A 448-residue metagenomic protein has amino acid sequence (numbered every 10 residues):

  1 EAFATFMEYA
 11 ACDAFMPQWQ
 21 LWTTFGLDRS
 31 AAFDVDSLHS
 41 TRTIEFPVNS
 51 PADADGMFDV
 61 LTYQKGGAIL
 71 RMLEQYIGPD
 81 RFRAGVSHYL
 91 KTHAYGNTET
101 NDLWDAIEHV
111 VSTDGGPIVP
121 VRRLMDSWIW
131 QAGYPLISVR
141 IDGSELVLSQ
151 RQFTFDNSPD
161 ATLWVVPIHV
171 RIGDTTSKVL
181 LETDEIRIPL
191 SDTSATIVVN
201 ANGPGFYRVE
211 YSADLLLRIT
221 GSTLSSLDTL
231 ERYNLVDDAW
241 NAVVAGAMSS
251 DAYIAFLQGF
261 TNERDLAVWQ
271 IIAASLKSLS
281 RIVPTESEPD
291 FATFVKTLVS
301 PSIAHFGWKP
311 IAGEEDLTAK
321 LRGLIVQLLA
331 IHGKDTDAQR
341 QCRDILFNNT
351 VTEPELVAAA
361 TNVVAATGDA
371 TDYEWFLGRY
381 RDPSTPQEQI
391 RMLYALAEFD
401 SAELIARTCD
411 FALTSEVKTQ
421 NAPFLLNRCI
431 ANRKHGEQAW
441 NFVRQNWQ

Functional and structural regions predicted by a protein language model:
E1-R151, F155-N157, S278, T285-H305 (+3 more regions): Hydrophobic alpha-helical and helix-loop surface patches within well-folded domains that function as non-catalytic
C12, D28-A31, S37, G66 (+4 more regions): Long, ordered, helix-rich scaffold segments
L21-T24, W130, V166, A239 (+2 more regions): Intrinsic disorder/low-complexity segments enriched in polar/charged and small flexible residues
Q131-G133, T162, L180-D184: Residues that act as N-cap/strand-start positions at coil-to-secondary-structure junctions
V139, I168-V170: Preference for bulky hydrophobic residues occupying beta-strand positions in well-ordered beta-sheet regions
D160-V166: Short coil-to-beta strand junction motifs in C2/discoidin
